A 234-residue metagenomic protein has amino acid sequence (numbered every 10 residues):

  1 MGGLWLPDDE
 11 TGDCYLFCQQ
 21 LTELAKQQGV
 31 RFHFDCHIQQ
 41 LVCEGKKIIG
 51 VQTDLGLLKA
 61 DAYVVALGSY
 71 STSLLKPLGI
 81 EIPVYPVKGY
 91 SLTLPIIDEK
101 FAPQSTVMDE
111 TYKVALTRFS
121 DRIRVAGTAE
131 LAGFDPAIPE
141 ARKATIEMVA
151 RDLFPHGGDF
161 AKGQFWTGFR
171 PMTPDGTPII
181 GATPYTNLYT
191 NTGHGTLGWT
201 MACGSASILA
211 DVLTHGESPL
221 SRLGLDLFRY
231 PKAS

Functional and structural regions predicted by a protein language model:
G2-D61: Helical element adjacent to the flavin cofactor pocket in flavoenzyme catalytic cores
G3-L4, V51, L92, V107 (+1 more regions): Well-ordered beta-strand positions enriched in small/hydrophobic/aromatic, beta-favoring residues
D8, C14, E110-T111, D135 (+2 more regions): C-terminal catalytic lobe of FAD-dependent flavoproteins
Y15, C36, G68-S69, C203: Alpha-helix N-cap/helix-start capping motif
L24, Q28, P77, I208 (+1 more regions): Active-site catalytic microenvironments for nucleophilic, acid-base chemistry
G29-R31, I123, L188: Short, conserved active-site loop motifs that form the nucleotide-linked donor/cofactor pocket
H33, V64, Y189-N191: Hydrophobic/aromatic beta-strand patches that form the interior of the parallel beta-sheet core in alpha/beta enzyme
Q40-C43, K47, L57-T186: Active-site substrate-recognition segment that forms the wall of the catalytic cavity or substrate channel
